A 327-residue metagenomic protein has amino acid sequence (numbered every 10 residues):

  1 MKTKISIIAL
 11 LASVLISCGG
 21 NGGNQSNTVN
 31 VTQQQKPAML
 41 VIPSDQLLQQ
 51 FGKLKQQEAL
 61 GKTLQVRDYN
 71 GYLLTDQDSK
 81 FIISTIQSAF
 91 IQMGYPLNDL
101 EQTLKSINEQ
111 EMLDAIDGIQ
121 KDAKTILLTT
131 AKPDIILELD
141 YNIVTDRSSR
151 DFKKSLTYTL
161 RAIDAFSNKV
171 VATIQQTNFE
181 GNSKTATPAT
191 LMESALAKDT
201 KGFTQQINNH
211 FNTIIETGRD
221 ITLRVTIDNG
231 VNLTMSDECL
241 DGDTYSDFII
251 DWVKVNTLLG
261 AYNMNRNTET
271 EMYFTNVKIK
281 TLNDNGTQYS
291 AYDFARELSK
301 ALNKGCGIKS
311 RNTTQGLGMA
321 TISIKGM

Functional and structural regions predicted by a protein language model:
K2-A9: Sec-dependent signal peptide recognition, specifically the positively charged N-region followed immediately by
V14-S17: C-terminal motif of bacterial Sec signal peptides marking the signal peptidase cleavage site
G19-G52, K169-A261, F294, C306 (+2 more regions): C-terminal/domain-edge helix-coil "capping" segments
Q34-K36, Q77, F81, Q92 (+4 more regions): Extracytoplasmic
I42-D45, L100-Q102, D140-Y141: Active-site-proximal beta-strand/loop segments in catalytic clefts of secreted hydrolases
Q49-F51, I107-Q110, T145-R150, L233-T234: Extracytoplasmic/secreted cell-surface and envelope-processing proteins
Q50-L137, D243-G307: N-terminal segment of the mature soluble domain
D134-N182, Q315-M327: Amphipathic beta-strand/beta-sheet edge segments enriched in Tyr/Trp
